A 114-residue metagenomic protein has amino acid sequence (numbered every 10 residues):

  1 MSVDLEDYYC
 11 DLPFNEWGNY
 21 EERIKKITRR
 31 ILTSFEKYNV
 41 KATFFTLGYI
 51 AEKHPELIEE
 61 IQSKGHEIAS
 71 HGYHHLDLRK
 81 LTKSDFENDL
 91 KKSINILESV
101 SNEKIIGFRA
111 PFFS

Functional and structural regions predicted by a protein language model:
M1-G107, F112-S114: Catalytic alpha-helical scaffold of carbohydrate-active enzymes acting on polysaccharides/glycoconjugates
